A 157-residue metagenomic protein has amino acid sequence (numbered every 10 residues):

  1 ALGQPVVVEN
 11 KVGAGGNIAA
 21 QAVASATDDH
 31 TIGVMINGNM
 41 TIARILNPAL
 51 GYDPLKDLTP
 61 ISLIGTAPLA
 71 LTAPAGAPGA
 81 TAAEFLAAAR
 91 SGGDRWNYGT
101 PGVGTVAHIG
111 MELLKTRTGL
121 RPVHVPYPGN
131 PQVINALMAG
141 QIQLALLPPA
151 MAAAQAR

Functional and structural regions predicted by a protein language model:
A1, V12-G15, G99-V106: Extracytoplasmic "Venus flytrap"
N10, G15, A22, T27 (+3 more regions): Conserved functional loop/turn residues at catalytic and ligand-binding sites
K11-A19, T66-A67, H124-N135, P148-M151: Short helix-initiation/N-cap motifs at beta->coil->alpha
Q21, A83-L86, I134-N135, A153-A154: Alpha-helical segments flanking ligand/cofactor-binding loops in enzyme cores
V23-A24, M111, L137-M138, A156: Hydrophobic residues within well-ordered alpha-helices
S25-H30, I45-Q132: Hinge/capping helix and adjacent helix->loop/strand transition within the periplasmic-binding protein
H30-M35, N97, Q143-L147: Paired acidic/hydrophobic, glycine-rich loop segments that form the ligand-binding mouth/hinge of periplasmic-binding
N39-A49, L113-R117, L144-R157: A ligand-binding cleft/hinge motif common to bilobed small-molecule-binding domains
